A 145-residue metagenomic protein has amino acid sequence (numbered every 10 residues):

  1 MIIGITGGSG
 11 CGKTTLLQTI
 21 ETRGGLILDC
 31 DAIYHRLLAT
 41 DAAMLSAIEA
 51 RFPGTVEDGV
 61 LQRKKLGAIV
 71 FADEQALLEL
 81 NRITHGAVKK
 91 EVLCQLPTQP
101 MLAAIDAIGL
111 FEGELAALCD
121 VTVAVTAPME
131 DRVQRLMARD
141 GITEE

Functional and structural regions predicted by a protein language model:
I3-I5: Hydrophobic anchor at the beta1->P-loop junction of P-loop NTPases
G8, I20: P-loop (Walker A) phosphate-binding loop of NTP-binding proteins
C11: ATP-binding Walker
T14: Walker A/P-loop
E21-C30, A42-A43: Post-Walker A helix-loop "phosphate-sensing" segment adjacent to the P-loop in P-loop NTPases
A32-M101: ATP-dependent small-molecule kinase phosphotransfer cores that center on conserved nucleotide phosphate-binding segments
L93-P97, L102-A138: ATP-dependent NMP and nucleoside kinases share a basic, alpha-helical "lid"
